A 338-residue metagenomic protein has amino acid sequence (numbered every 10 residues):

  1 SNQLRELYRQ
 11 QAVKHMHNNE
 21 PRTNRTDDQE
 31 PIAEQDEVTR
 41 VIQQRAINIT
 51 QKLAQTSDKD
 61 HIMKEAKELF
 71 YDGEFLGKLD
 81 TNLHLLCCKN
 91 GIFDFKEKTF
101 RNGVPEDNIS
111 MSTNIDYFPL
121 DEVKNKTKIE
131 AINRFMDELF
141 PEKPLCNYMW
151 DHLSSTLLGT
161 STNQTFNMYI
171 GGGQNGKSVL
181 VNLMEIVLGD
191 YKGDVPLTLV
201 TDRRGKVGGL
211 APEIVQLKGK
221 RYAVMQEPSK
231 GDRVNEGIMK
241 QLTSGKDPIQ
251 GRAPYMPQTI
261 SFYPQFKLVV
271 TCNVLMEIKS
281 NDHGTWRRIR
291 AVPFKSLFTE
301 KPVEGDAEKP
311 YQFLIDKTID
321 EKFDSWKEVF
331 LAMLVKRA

Functional and structural regions predicted by a protein language model:
R5-A338: Feature primarily recognizes SF3-like P-loop helicase cores of small DNA viruses
